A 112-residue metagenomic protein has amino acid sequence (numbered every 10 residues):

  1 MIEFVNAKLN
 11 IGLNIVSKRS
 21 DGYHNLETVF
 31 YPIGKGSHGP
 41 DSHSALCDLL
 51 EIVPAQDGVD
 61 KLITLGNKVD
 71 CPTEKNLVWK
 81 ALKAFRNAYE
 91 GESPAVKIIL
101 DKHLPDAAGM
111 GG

Functional and structural regions predicted by a protein language model:
M1-A107: ATP-binding N-lobe of GHMP and related small-molecule kinases
M110-G112: DPxDG-like acidic metal-binding loop motif
